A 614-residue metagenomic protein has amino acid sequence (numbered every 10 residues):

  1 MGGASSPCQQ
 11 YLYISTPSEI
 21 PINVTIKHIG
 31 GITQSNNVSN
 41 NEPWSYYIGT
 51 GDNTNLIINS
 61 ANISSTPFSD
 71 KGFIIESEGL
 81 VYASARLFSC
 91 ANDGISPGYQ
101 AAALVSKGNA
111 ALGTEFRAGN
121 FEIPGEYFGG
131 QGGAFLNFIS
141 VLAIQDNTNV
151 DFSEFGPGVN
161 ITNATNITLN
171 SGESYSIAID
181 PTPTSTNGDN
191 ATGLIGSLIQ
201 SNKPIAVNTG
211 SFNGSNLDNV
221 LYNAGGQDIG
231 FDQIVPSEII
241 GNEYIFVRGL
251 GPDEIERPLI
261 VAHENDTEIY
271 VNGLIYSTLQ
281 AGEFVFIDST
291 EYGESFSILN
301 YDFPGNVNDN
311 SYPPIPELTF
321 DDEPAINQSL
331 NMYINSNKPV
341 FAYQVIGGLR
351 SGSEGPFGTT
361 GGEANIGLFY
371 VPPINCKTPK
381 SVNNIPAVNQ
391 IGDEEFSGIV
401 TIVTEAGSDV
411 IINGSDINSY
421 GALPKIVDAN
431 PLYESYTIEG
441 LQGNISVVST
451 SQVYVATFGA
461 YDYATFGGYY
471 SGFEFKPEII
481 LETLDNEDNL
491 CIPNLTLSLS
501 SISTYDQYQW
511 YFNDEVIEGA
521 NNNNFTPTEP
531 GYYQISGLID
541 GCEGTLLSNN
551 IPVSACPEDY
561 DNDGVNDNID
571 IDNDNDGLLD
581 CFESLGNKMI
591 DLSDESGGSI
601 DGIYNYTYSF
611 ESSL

Functional and structural regions predicted by a protein language model:
M1-I480: Intrinsically disordered, low-complexity linker/terminal regions across diverse proteins
V24, Q507-W510, D580: Short beta-strand elements bearing conserved aromatic residues within extracellular beta-rich modules
P477-D488, D563: Proline-enriched interdomain boundary motifs that mark the N-terminal boundary and often initiate the first structured
I492-S503: A short beta-strand segment in extracellular, disulfide-stabilized domains
Q509-T528: Surface-exposed, flexible coil segments in extracellular/virion-facing regions
T528, L538-L614: Extracellular calcium-associated, cysteine-rich motifs in secreted modular proteins
Y533-I535: Hydrophobic beta-strand segments within extracellular beta-sandwich modules
